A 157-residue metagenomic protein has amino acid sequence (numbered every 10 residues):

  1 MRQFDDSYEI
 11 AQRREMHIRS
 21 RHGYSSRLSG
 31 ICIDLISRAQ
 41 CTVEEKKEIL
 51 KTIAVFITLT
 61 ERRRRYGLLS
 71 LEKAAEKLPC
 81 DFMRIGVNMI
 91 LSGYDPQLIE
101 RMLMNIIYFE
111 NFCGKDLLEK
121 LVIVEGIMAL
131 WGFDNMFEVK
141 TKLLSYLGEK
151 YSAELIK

Functional and structural regions predicted by a protein language model:
R2-K157: Large intracellular
